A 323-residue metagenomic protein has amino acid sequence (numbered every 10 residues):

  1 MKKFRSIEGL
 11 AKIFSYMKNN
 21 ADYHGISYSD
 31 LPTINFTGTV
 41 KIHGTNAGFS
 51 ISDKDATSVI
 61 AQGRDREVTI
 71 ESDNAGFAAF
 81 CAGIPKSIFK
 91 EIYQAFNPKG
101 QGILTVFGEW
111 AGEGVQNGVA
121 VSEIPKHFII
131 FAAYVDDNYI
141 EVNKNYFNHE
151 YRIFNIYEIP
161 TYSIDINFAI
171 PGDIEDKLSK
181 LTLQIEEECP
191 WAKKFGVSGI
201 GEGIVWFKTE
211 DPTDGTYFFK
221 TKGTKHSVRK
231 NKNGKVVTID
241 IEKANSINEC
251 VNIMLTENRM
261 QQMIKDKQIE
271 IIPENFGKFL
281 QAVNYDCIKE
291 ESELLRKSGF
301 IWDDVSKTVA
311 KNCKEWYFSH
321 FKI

Functional and structural regions predicted by a protein language model:
M1-I323: Core nucleotide-handling region used for phosphoryl-transfer chemistry
